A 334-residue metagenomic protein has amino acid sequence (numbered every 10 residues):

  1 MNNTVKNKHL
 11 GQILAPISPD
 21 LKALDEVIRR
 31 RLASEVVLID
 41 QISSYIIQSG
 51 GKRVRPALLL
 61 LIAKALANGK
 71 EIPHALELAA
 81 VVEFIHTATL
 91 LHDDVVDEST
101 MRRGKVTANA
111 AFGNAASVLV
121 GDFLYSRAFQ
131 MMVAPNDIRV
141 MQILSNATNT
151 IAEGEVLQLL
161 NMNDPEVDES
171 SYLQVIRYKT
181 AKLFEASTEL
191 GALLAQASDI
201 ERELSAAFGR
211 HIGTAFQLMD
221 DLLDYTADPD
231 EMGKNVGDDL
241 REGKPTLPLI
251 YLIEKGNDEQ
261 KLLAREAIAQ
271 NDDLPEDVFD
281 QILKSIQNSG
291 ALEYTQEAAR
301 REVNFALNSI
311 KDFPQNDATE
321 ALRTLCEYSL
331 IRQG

Functional and structural regions predicted by a protein language model:
M1-G334: All-alpha prenyltransferase/terpene-synthase fold signal
